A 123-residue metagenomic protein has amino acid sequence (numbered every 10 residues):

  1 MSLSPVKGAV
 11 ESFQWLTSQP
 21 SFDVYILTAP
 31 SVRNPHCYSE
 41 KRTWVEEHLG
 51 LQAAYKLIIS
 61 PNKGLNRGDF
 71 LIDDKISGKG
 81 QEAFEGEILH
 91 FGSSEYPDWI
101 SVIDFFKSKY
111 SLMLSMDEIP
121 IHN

Functional and structural regions predicted by a protein language model:
M1-I26, P35-Y38: Short, acidic loop-to-helix structural element flanking the phosphoryl-transfer center in phosphate-processing enzymes
P20, S31-N123: C-terminal cap/substrate-recognition subdomain and adjoining C-terminal extension of metal-dependent phosphatase-like
